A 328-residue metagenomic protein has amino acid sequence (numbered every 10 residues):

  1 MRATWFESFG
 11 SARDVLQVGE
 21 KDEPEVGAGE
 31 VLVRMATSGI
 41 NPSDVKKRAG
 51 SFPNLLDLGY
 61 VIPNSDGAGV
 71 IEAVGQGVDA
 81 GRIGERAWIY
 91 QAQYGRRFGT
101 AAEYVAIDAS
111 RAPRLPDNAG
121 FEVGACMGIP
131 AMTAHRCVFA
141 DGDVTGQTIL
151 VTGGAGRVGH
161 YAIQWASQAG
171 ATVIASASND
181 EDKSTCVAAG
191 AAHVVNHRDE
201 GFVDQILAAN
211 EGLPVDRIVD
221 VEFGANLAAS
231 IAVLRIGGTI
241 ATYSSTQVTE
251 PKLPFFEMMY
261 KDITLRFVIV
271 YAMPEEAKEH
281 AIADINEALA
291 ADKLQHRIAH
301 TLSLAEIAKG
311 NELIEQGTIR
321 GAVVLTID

Functional and structural regions predicted by a protein language model:
M1, E276-D328: C-terminal hydrophobic helical "lid"/dimerization subdomain of Rossmann-like NAD(P)H-dependent oxidoreductases
D22-I40, S51-Q93: Glycine-rich beta-strand-centered segment in the early N-terminal region that forms part of a ligand/cofactor-binding
A80, Y90-G153: NAD(P)H dinucleotide-binding glycine-rich loop of Rossmann-like/cofactor-binding domains, especially the beta1-alpha1
R86, T148, T172, G238-T239 (+1 more regions): Short glycine-centered segments of the SAM/dcSAM-binding site in methyltransferase folds
T100-A101, A177-T185, E250-F255: Short, glycine/polar-rich helix-capping loops at beta-to-alpha or helix-loop-helix junctions that flank or form
A125-D199: Mid-domain Rossmann-like dinucleotide-binding core that forms the NAD(H)/NADP(H) cofactor-binding site
G201-G212: Short amphipathic alpha-helix with an adjacent loop that forms part of the alpha/beta core around
A225-L294, T326-D328: Glycine-rich phosphate-binding loop and adjacent beta-alpha segment of Rossmann(oid) nucleotide-cofactor-binding
